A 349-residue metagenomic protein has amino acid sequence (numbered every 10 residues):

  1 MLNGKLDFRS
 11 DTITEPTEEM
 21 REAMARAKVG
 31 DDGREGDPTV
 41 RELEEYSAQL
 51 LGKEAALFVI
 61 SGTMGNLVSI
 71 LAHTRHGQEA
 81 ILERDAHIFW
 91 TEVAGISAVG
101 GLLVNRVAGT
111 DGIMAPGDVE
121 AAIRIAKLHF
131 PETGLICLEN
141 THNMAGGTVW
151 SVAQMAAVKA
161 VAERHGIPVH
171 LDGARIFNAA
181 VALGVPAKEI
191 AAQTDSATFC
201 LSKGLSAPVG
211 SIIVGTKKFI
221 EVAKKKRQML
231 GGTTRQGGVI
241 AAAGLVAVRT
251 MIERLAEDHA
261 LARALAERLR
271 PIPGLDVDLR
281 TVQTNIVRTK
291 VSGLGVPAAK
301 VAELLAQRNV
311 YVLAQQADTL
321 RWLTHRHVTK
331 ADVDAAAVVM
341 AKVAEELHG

Functional and structural regions predicted by a protein language model:
M1-E303, Q307-R308, L313-V328, A335-G349: Conserved PLP-enzyme active-site core in the AAT-like
